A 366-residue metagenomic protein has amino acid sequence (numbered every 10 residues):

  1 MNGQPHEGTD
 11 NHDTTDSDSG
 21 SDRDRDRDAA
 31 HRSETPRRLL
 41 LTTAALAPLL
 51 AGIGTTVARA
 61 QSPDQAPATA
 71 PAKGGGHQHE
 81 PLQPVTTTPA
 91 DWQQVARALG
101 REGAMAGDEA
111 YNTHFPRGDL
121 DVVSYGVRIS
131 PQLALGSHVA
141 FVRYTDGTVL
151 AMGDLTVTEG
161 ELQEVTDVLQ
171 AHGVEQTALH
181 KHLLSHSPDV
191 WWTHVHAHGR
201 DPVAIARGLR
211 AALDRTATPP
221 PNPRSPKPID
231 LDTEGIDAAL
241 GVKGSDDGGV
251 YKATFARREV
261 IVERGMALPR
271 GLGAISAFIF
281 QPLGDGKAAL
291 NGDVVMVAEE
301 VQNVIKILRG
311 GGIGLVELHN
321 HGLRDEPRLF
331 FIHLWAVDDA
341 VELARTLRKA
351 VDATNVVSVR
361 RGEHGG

Functional and structural regions predicted by a protein language model:
M1-T35, A44-A51: N-terminal secretory signal peptides
E34, G54-A90: C-terminal segment of N-terminal export signals and the immediately downstream linker at the start of the mature
Q78-L82, L150-T156, T193-H198, N222-P223 (+2 more regions): Second-shell loop/turn segments in exported
Q83-T86, R117-D119, L155-E161, P226-K227 (+2 more regions): Short, surface-exposed ligand-recognition loops at beta-strand->loop->(often short) alpha-helix junctions that present
Q93-R128, L135, A140, D146-G153: An N-terminus-focused feature that recognizes amino-terminal "leader" regions
E102, V157-L179, S185-D230, A336-N355: Hydrophobic, ordered structural segments
S124-F141, E259-G284, L318: Intrinsic, low-complexity N-terminal interaction/targeting segments
P131-L133, E159-H180, L184, A298-H321: Extended intrinsically disordered, low-complexity coil regions enriched in Ser, Thr, Gly, Ala and often Pro
